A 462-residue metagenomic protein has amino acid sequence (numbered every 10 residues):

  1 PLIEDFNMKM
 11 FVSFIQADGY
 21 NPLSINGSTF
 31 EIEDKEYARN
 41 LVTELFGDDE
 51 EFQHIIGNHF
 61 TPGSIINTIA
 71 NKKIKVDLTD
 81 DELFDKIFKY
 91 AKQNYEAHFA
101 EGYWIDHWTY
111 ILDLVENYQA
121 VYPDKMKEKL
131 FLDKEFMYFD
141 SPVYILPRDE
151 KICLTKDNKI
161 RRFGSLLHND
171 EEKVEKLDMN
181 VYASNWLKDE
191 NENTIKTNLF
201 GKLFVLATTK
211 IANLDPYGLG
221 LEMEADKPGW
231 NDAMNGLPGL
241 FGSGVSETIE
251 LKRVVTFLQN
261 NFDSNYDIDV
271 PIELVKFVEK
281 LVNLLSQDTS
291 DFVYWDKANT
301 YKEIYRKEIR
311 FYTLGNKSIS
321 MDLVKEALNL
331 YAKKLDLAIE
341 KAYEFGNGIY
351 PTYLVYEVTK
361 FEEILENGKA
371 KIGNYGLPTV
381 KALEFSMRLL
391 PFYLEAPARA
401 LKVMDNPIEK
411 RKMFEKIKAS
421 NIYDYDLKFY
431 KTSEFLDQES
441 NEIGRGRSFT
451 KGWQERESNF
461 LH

Functional and structural regions predicted by a protein language model:
P1-H462: Acidic, mature catalytic/reactive cores of soluble proteins
